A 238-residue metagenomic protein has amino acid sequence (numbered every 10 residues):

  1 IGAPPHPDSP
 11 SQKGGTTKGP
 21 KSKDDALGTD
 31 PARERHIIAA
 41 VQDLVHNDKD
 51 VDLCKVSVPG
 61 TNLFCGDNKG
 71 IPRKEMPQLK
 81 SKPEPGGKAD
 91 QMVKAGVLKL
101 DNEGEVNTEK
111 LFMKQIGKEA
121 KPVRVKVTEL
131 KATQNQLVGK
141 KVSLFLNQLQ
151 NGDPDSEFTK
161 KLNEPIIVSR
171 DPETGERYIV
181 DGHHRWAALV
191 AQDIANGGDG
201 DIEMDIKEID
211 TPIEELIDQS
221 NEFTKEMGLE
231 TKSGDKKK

Functional and structural regions predicted by a protein language model:
G2-S22, S169-K238: Basic- and aromatic-enriched surface patches that contact anionic nucleotides/nucleic acids
T17-D24, T29-A32, I38-D48, C54-V56 (+2 more regions): Short alpha-helix boundary/capping and kink motifs at helix termini
